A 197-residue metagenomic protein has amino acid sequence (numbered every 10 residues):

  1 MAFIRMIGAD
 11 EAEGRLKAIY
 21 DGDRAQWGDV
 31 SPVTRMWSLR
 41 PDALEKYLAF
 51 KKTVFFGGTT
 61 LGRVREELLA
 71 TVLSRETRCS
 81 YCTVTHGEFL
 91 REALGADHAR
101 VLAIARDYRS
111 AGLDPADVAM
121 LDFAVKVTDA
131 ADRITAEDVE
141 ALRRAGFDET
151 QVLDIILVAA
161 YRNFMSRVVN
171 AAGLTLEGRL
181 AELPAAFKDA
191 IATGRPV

Functional and structural regions predicted by a protein language model:
M1-V197: Hydrophobic alpha-helical segments
